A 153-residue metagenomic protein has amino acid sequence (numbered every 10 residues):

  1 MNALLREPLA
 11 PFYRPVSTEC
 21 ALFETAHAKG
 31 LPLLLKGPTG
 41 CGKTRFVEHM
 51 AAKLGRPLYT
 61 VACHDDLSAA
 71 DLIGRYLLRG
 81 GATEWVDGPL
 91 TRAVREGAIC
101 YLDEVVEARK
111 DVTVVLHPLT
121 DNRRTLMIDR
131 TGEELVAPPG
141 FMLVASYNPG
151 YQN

Functional and structural regions predicted by a protein language model:
M1-N153: AAA+ P-loop NTPase catalytic core and its hallmark functional loops
